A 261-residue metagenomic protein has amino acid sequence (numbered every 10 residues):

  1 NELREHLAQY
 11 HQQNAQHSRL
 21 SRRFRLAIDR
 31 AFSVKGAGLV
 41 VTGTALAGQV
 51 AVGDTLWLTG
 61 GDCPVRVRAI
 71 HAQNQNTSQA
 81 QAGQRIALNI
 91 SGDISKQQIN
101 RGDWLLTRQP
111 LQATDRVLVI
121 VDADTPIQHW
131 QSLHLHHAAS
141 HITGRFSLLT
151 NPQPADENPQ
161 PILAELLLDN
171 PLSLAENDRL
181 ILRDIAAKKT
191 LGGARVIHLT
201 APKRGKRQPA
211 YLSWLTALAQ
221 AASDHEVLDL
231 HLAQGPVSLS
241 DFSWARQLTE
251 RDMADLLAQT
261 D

Functional and structural regions predicted by a protein language model:
N1, D93-D261: C-terminal effector modules of nucleic-acid-centric enzymes and ribosome-associated factors
N1-T125: Conserved catalytic-core segments of large NTP-driven translation/proteostasis enzymes
